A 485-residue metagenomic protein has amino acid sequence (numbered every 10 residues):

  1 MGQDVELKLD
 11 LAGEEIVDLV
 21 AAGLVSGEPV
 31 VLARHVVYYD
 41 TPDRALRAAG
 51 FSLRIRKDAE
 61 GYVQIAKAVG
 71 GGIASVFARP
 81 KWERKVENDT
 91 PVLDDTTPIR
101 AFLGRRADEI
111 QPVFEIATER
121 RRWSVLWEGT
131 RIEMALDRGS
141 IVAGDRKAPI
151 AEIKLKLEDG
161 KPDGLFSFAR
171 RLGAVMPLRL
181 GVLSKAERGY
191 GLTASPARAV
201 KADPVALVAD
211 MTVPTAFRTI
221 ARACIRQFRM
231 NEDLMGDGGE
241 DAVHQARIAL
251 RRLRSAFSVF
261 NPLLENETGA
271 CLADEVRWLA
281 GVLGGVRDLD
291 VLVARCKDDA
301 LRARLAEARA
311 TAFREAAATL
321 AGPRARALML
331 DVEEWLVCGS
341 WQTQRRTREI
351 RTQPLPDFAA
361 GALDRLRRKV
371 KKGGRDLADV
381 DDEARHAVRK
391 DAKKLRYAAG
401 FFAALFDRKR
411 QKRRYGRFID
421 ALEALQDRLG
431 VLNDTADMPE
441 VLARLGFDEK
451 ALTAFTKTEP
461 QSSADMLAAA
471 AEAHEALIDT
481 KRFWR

Functional and structural regions predicted by a protein language model:
M1-R485: Function-determining surface determinants
